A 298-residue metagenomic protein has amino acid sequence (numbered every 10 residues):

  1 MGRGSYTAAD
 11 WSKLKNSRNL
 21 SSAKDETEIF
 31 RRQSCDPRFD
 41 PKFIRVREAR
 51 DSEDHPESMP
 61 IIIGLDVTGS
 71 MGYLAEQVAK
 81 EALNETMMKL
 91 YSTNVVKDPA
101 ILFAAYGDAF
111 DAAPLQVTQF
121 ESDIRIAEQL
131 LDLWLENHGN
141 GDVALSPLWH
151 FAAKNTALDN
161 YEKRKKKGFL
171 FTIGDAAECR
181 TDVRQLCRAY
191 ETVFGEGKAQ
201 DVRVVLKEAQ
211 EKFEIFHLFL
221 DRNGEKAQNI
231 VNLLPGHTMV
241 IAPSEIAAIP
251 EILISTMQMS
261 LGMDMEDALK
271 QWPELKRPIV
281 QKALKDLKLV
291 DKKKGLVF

Functional and structural regions predicted by a protein language model:
M1-F298: Acidic, low-complexity intrinsically disordered regions
